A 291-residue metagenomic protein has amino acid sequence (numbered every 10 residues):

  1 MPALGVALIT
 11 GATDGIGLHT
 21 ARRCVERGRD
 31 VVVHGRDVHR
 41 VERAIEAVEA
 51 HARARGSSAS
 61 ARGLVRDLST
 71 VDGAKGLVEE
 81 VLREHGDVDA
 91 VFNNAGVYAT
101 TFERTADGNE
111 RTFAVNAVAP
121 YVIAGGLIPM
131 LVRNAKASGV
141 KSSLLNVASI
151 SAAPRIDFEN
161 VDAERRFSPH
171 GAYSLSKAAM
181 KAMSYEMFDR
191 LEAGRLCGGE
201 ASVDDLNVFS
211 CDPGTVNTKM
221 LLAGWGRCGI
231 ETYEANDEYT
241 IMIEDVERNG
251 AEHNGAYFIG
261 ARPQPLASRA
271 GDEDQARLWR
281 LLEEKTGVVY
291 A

Functional and structural regions predicted by a protein language model:
P2-G35: Canonical Rossmann dinucleotide-binding motif of NAD(H)/NADP(H)-dependent dehydrogenases/reductases, specifically
V6-I9, D87, V91-F92, L144: Conserved hydrophobic beta-strands of the Rossmann-like cofactor-binding core in SDR/related NAD(P)H-dependent
R22, Y121, A178-Y185, D189 (+2 more regions): Conserved active-site helix of classical SDR/Rossmann-fold NAD(P)-dependent CH-OH oxidoreductases
V38-H39, L64-E79: The beta1-alpha1 cofactor-binding region of Rossmann-like NAD(H)/NADP(H)-dependent oxidoreductases
A54-R62, E80-N93, A99-R104: A glycine-rich helix->loop->beta "capping" turn within Rossmann-like NAD(P)(H)-dependent oxidoreductase domains
G96-R104, E110-F113, V132-D205, F209-G226: Catalytic loop of short-chain dehydrogenase/reductase
A117-V118: Ankyrin-repeat alpha-helix packing hotspot
S202, R227-P265, R269-R280, E284: C-terminal helical subdomain
